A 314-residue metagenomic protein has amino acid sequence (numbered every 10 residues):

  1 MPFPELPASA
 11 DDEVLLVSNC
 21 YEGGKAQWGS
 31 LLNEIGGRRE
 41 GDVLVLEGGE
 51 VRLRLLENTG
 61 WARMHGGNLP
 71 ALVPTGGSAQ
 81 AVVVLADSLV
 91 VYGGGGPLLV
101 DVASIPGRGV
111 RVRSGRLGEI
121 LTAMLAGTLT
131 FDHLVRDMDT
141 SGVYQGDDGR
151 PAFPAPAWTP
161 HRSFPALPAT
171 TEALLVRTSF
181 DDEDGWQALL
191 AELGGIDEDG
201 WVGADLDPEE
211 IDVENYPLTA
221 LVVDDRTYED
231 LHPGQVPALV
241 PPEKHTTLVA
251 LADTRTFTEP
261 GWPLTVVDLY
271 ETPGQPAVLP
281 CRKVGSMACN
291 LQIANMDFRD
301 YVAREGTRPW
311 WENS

Functional and structural regions predicted by a protein language model:
M1-R113, P154-P280: Extended, charge-biased low-complexity segments that typically form long amphipathic alpha-helices/coiled-coils
L98-P168, T258-S314: Acidic, proline/glycine-rich low-complexity IDRs
